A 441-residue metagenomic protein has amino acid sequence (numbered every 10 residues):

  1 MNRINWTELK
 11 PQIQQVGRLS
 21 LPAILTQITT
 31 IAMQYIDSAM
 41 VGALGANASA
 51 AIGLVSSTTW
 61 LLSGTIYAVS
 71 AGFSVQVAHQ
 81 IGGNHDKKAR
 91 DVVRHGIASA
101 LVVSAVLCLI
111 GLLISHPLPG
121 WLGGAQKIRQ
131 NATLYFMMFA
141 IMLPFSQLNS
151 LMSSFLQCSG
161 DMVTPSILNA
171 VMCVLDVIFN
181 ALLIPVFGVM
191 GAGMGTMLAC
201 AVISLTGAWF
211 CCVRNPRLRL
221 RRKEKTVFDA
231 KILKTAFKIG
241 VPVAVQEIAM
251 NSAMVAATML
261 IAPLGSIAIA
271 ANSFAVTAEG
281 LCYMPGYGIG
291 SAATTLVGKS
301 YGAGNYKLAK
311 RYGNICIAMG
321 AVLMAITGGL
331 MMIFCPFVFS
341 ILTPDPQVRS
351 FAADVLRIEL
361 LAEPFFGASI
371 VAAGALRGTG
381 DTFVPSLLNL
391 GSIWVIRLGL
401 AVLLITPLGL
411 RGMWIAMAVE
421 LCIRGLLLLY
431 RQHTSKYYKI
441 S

Functional and structural regions predicted by a protein language model:
M1-A23, V77-M142, I178, V186-V241 (+2 more regions): Short alpha-helical transmembrane segments in multi-pass integral membrane proteins
E8-A39, A43-L44, W60-G72, Q76 (+5 more regions): N-terminal transmembrane alpha-helices
R18-D37, M138, N149, A199-I203 (+2 more regions): Transmembrane helical elements of multi-pass membrane transporters/channels
L25, T29, M33, L62 (+14 more regions): Residue-level hotspots within pore-lining transmembrane alpha-helices of multi-pass secondary transporters
I28, A32-A50, P119-Q126, L182-F187 (+4 more regions): Helix-terminus/linker motif at the lipid-water interface of multi-pass membrane proteins
V41-W60, Q126-N131, M194, I232-I239 (+4 more regions): Interfacial/gating helices of multi-pass transporter permease domains
S49-L109, S146-P165, T258, A271-C335 (+2 more regions): Small-residue-rich hydrophobic transmembrane alpha-helices
S70, M138-Q157, P165-D176, A192-G207 (+4 more regions): Short runs within selected transmembrane alpha-helices of multi-pass transporters and secretion channels
